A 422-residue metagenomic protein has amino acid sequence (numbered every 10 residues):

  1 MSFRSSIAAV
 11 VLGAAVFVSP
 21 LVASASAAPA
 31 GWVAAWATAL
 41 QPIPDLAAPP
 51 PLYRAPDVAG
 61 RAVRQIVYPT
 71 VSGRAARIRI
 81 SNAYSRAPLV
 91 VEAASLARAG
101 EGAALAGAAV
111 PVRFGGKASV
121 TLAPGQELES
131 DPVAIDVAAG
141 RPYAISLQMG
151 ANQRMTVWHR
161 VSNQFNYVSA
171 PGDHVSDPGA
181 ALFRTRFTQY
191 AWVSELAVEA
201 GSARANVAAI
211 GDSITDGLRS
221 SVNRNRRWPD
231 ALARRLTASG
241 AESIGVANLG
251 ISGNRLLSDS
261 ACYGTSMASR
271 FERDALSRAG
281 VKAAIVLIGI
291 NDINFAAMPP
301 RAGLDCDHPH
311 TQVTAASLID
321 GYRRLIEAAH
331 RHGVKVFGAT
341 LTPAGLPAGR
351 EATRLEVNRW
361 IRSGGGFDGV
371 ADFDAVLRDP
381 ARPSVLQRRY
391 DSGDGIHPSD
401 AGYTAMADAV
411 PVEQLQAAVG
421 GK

Functional and structural regions predicted by a protein language model:
M1-V11: Bacterial N-terminal signal peptides that target proteins for export
S2-F3, S24-I210, S220-N223, A241 (+1 more regions): N-terminal secretory targeting modules
A9-P20: Bacterial N-terminal signal peptides
W36, D57-Q65, P88, E92-A97 (+5 more regions): Conserved SGNH/GDSL esterase-like catalytic core that processes O-acyl groups on lipids and polysaccharides
A208, A247, F337, G369-A371: Hydrophobic/aromatic beta-strand patches that form the interior of the parallel beta-sheet core in alpha/beta enzyme
T215, A233, T237-A241, L276-G280 (+4 more regions): Sec-exported extracytoplasmic/periplasmic mature domains
N254, G264, N294-A296, A302-L304 (+1 more regions): Catalytic His-Asp segment of secreted/periplasmic serine-dependent ester chemistry enzymes
L287-D292, Y322-E356: Active-site segments of SGNH/GDSL-like serine hydrolases that catalyze O-acetyl group transfer/hydrolysis on lipids
